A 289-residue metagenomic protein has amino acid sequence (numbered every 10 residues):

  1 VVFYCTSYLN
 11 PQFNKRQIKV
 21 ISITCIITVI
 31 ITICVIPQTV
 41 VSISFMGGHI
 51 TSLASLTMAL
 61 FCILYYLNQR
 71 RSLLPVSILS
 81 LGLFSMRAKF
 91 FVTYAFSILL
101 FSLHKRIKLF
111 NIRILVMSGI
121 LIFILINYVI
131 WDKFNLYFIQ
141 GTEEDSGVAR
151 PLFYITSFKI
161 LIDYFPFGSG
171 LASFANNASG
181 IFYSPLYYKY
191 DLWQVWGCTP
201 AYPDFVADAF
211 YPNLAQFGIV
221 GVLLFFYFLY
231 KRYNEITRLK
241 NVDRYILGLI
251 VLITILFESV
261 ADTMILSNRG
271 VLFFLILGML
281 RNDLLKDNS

Functional and structural regions predicted by a protein language model:
V1-F3, L53-C62, T93-I98, L223-F226 (+3 more regions): Alpha-helical transmembrane segments of multi-pass membrane proteins
V2-V40, M46-H104: Alpha-helical transmembrane segments of multi-pass inner-membrane proteins
I33, G82-M86, S102-T142, K159: A membrane-periplasm/extracellular boundary helix in multi-pass inner-membrane enzymes that assemble envelope glycans
S42-A59, R87, V206-A209, L214-G221 (+1 more regions): Membrane-interface micro-motifs in multi-pass membrane enzymes
R71-P75, K89-T93, N111-I114, Y245 (+1 more regions): Short, aromatic-rich membrane-interface segments at the entry and exit of alpha-helical transmembrane domains
R113-I114, N213-L256: Hydrophobic transmembrane alpha-helices and their immediate junctions
E144-I155, S169-F217: Long extracytoplasmic/lumenal interhelical loops at the membrane interface of multi-pass membrane proteins
L247-S289: Transmembrane alpha-helices of multi-pass inner-membrane enzymes
